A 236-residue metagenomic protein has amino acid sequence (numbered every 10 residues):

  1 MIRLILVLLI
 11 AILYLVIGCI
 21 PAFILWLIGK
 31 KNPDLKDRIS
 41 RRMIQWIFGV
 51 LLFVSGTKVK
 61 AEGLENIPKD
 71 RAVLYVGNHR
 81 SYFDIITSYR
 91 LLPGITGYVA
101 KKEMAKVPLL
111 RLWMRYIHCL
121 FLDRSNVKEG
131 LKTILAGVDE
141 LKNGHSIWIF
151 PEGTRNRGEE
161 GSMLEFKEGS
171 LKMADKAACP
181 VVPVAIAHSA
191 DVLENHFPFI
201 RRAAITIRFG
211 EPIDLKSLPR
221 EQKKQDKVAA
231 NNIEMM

Functional and structural regions predicted by a protein language model:
M1-I28, R38, R42, V59 (+2 more regions): Membrane-interfacial terminal anchoring regions of lipid-handling membrane enzymes
G18, A22-R41, F53-V54, K69-V127: Catalytic core of membrane glycerolipid acyltransferases/transacylases, capturing the structured, soluble-facing
G49-V59: Transmembrane alpha-helices and immediately adjacent membrane-cytoplasm interface residues in multi-pass integral
A72-L74, S146-F150: Residue-level preference for the first positions of well-ordered beta-strands
V76, G137-D139, H196-I200: Short low-complexity, flexible loop/linker segments enriched in glycine and/or proline with clustered acidic
H79-S81, E152-N156: Short glycine-rich anion-binding loops that position phosphate/pyrophosphate groups of nucleotides and phosphorylated
L109-L112, H145-W148, R157-K224: A cross-family acyltransferase "interaction/gating" segment
E129-V138: Anionic-ligand binding region
